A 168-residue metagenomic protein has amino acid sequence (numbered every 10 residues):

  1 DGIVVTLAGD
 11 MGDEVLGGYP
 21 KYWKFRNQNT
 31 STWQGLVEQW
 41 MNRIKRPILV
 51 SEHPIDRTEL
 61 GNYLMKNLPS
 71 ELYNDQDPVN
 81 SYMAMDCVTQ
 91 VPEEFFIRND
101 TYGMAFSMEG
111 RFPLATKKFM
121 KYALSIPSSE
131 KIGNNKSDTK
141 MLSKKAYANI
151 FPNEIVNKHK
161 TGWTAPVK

Functional and structural regions predicted by a protein language model:
D1-Y82, T101-I150: ATP-dependent adenylate-handling active sites, centered on carboxylate activation for C-N bond formation
G12, D56, D75, V88-T89 (+2 more regions): Short linear sequence motifs
C87-T101, A123: Short Ser/Thr-interspersed hydrophobic loop/turn segments at strand-loop and sheet-helix junctions that line or gate
P92-F96, E109, K168: A short, ordered amphipathic alpha-helix with a cationic face
F95, S137, M141, I155-N157: Short alpha-helical segments used as structural interaction elements across diverse proteins
F151-K168: PAPS-dependent sulfotransferase catalytic core
